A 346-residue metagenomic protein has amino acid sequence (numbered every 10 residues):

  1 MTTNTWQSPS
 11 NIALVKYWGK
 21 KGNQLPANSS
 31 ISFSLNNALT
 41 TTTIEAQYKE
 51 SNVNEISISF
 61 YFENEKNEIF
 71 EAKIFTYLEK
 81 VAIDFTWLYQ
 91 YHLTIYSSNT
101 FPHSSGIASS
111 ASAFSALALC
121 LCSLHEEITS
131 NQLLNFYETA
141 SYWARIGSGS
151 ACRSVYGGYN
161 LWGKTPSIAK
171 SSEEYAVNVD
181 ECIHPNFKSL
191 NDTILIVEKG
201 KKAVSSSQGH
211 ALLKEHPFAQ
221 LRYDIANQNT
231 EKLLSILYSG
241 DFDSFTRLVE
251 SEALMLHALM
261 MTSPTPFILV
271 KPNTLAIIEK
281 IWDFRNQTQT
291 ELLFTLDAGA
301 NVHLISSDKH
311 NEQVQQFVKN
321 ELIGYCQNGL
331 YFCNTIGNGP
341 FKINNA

Functional and structural regions predicted by a protein language model:
M1-S105, L119-L133, F317, F332-A346: ATP-binding N-lobe of GHMP and related small-molecule kinases
T2-A13, G19-N23, C182-A346: C-terminal nucleotide
A13-K16, T40-E45, A151-S154, G158-L161 (+2 more regions): Short beta-strand scaffold segments in enzyme catalytic cores
E65-I69, A108-S112, F218-L221: Short alpha-helix boundary/capping segments
K66-K73, A113, F136, N273 (+1 more regions): Short amphipathic alpha-helical segments
T76-K80, S150-L161, N227-K232, I236: Charged/polar, low-hydrophobicity segments characteristic of intrinsically disordered regions and flexible loops
I83-F187: Gly/Ser-rich oxyanion-binding loop with an adjacent helix/lid that shapes the negatively charged ligand pocket
